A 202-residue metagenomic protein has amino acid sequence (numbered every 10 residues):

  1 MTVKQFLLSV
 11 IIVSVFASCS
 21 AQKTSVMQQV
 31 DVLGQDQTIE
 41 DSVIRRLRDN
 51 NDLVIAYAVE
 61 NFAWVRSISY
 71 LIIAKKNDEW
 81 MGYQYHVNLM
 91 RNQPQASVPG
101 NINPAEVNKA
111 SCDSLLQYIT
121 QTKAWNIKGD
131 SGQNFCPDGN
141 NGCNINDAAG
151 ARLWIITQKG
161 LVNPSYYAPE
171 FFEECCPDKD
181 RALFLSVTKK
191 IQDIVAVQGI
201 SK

Functional and structural regions predicted by a protein language model:
M1-Q29: Bacterial Sec-dependent N-terminal signal peptides
S20-K202: Function-determining sites in protein domains
